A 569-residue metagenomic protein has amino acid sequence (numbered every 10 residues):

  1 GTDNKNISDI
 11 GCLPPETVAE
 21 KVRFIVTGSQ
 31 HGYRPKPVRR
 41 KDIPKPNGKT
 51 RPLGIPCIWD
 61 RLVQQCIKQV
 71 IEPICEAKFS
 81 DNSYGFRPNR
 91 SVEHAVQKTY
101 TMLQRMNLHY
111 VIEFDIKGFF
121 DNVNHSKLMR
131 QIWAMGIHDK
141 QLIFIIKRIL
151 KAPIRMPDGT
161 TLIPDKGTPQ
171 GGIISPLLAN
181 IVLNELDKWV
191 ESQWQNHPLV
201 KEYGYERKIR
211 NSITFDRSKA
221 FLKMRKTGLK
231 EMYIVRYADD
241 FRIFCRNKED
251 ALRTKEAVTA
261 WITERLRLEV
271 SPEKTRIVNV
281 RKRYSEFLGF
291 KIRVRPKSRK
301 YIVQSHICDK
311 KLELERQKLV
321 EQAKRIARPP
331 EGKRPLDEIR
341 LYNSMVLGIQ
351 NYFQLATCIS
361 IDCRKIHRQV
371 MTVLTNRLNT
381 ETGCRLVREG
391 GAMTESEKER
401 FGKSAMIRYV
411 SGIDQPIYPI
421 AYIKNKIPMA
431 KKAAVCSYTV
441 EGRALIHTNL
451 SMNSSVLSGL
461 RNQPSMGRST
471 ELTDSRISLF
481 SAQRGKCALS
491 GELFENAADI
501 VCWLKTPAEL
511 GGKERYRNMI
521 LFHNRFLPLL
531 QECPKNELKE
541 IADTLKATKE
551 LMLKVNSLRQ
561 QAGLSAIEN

Functional and structural regions predicted by a protein language model:
G11-P35: Amphipathic alpha-helical blocks
Y33-P37, K41, K78-N82, R87 (+4 more regions): Conserved polymerase palm-domain catalytic core
D115, G491-N524, E532-L538: Histidine-centered nuclease catalytic patch
K151, T160, L266-K333, R340 (+1 more regions): A conserved non-catalytic segment of reverse transcriptases and RNA-directed RNA polymerases corresponding to the late
A327, R334-F401: Non-catalytic, peripheral interaction segments enriched in hydrophobic/basic residues
K333, N462-S478, T506-R515, L529: Short, contiguous acidic/charged loop-to-helix segments that flank catalytic cores in large enzymes
N376-M466: Acidic catalytic cores of enzymes that act on phosphate-bearing nucleotides/polynucleotides
A444-L489, G563: Short, charged surface segments at domain edges that flank catalytic/cofactor-binding sites
